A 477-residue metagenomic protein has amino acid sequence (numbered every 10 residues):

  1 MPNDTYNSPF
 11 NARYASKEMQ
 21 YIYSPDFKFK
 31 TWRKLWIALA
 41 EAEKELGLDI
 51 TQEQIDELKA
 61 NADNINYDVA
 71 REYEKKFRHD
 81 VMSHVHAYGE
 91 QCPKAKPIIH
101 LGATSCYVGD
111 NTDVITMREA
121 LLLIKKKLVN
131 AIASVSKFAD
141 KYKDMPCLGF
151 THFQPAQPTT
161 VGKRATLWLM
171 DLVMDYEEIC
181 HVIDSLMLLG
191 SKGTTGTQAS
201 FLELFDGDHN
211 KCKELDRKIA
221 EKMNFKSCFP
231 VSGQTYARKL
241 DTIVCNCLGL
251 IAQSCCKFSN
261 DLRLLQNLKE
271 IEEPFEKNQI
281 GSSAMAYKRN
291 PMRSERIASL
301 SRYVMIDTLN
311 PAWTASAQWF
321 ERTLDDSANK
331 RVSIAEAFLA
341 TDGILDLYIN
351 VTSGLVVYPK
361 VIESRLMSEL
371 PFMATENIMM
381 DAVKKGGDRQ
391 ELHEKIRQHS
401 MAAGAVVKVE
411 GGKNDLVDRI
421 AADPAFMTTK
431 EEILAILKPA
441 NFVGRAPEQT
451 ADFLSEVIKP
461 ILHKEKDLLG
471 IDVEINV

Functional and structural regions predicted by a protein language model:
P2-A199, F205-A220, G281-S282, M292-R296 (+4 more regions): A helix-coil-helix interface module used to build multimeric assemblies and to scaffold catalytic/cofactor sites
Q20-S24, V69-R71, Q279-S299, E321-E336 (+4 more regions): Short beta-alpha connecting loops at secondary-structure transitions that line or flank enzyme active sites
R118-V129, S136, G162, T166-L169 (+7 more regions): Short amphipathic alpha-helical segments with heptad-repeat character
D140-G162, E272-K288, E321-A328, S353-M373: Glycine-rich cofactor-pocket loops
K163, T242-L250, N377-K385: Short, well-ordered beta-strand elements within core beta-sheets of diverse protein domains
D175, I179, K226, G233-S327 (+1 more regions): Glycine-rich anion/phosphate-binding loop at the beta-strand->alpha-helix junction
E272, K395-A402: Active/binding-pocket-proximal capping segment
Y303-R389, K395: Long, amphipathic alpha-helical stalk/connector segments used for oligomerization, subunit docking, or mechanical
